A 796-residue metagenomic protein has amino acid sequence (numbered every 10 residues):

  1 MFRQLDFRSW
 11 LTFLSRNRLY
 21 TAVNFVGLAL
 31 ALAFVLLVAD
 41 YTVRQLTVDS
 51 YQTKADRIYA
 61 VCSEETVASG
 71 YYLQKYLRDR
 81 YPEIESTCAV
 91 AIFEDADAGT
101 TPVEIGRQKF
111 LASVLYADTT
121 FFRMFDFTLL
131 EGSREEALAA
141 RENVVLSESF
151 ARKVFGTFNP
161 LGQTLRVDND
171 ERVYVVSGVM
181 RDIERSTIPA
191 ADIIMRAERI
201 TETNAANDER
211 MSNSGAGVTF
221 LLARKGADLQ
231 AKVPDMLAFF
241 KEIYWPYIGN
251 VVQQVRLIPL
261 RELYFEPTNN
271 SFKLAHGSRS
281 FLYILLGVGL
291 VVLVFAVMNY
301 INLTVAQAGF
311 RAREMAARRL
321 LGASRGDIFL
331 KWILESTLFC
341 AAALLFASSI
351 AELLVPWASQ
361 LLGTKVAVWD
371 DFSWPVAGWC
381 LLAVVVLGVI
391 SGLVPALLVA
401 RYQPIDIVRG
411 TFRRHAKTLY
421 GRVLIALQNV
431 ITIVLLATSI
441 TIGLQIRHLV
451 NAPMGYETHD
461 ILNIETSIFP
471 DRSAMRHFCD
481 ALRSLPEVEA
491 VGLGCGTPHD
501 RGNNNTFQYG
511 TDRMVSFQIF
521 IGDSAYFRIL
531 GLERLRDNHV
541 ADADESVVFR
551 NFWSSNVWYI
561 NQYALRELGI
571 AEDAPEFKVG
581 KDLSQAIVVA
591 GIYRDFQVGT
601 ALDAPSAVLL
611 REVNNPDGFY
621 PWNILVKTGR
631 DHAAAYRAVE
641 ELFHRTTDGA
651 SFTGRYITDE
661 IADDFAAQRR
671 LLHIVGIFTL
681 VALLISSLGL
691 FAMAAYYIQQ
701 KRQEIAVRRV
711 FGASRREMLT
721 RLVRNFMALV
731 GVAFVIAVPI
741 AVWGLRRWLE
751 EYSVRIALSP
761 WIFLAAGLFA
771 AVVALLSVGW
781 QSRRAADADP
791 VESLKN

Functional and structural regions predicted by a protein language model:
M1-T12, R16-Y20, Q52-T53, A238-G289 (+8 more regions): Membrane-helix entry/capping segments
F7-V23, G27, A296-F339, R401-F412 (+2 more regions): Intracellular coupling helices
L14, N24, Q45, V61 (+28 more regions): Generic structural signal for small/hydrophobic residues in well-ordered secondary structure, especially within
R16-Q45, H276-R313, A341, Y420-Q445 (+3 more regions): Hydrophobic alpha-helical transmembrane segments of multi-pass inner-membrane transport and secretion
T21-V23, L30-Y59, L354-G363, I431-D460 (+1 more regions): Alpha-helical transmembrane segments
A33, L37-D40, R256, S336-Y402 (+2 more regions): Small-residue-rich transmembrane alpha-helices
V38-T100, Q108, D208-F220, R224 (+6 more regions): Membrane-proximal extracellular/periplasmic loop immediately following the first transmembrane helix
D118-E131, V144-G277, H477-A667: Mid-to-C-terminal secondary-structure elements that act as membrane-proximal/extracytoplasmic interface segments
